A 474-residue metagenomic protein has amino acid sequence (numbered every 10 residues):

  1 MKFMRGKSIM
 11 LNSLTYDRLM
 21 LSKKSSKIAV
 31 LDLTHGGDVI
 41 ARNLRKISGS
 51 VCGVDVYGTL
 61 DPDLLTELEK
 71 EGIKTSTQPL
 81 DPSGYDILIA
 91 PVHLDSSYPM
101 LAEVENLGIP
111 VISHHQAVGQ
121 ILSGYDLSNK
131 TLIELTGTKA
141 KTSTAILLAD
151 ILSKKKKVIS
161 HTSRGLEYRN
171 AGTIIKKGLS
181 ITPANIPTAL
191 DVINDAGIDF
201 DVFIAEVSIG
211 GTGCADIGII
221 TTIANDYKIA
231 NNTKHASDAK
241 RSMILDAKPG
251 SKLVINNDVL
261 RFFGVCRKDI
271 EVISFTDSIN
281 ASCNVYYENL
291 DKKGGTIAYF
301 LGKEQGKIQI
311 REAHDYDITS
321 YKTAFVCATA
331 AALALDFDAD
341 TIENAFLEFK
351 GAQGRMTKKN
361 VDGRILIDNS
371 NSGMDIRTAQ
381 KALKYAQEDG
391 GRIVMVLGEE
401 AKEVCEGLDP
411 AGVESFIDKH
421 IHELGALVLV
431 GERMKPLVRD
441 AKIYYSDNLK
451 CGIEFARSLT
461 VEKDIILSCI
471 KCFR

Functional and structural regions predicted by a protein language model:
M1-L60, L88, L333-D338, N344-L347 (+1 more regions): ATP-dependent carboxylate-amine ligase
K23-S26, L31-L33, N232-K234, I273-A379: Adenine nucleotide phosphate-binding catalytic loops in nucleotide-utilizing enzymes
G58-G72, Y168-K176: N-terminal beta-loop-helix "entrance" segment that forms/cooperates in small-molecule cofactor or anionic ligand
G72-G84, S208-G210, N448-S458: Short acidic low-complexity segments
T75-L107: Charged, amphipathic alpha-helical linker segments immediately N-terminal to NTP-binding catalytic cores
Q120-L166: Walker A (P-loop) phosphate-binding motif
V158-A189: Conserved substrate/cofactor phosphate-moiety recognition/catalytic segment in nucleotide-dependent phosphotransferases
I181, N185-G264: Flexible active-site lid/hinge loop adjacent to a nucleotide/diphosphate and Mg2+-phosphate binding pocket
